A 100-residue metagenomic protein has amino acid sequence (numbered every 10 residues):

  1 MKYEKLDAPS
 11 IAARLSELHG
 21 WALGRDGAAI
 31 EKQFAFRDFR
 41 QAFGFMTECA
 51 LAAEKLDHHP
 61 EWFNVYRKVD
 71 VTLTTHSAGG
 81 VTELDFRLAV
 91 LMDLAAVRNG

Functional and structural regions predicted by a protein language model:
M1-G100: Charge-rich alpha-helical segments
